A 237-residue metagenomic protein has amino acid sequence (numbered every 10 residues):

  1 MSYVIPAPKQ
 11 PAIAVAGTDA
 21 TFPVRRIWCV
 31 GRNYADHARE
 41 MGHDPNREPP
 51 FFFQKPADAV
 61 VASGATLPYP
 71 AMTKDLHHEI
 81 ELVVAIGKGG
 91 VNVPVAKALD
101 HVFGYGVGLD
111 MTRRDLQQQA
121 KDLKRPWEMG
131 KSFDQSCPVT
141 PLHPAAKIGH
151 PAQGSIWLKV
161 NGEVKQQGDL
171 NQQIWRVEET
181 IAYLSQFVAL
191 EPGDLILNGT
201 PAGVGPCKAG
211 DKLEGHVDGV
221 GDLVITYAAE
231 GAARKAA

Functional and structural regions predicted by a protein language model:
M1-V102: Extended, compositionally biased flexible segments
S2-F22, N33, H37-P45, G106 (+1 more regions): Catalytic-pocket segment enriched in acidic/His residues
